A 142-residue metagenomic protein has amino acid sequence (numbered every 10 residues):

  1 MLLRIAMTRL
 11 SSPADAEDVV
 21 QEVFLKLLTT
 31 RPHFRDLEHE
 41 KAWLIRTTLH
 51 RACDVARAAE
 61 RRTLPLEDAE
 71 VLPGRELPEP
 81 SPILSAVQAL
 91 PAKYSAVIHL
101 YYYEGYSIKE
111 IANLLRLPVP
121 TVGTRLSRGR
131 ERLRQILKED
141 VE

Functional and structural regions predicted by a protein language model:
L2, A6, A16-L27, T47 (+3 more regions): Short, small-hydrophobic-rich alpha-helical interface motif
L3, F24, P91, S95 (+1 more regions): C-terminal flanking helix
L3-E22, P32-E38, V119, V141-E142: Short, charged helix-capping/linker segments at alpha-helix termini
T29, R35, R46-E67, E76 (+1 more regions): Arg/Lys-rich amphipathic alpha helix in sigma70-family domain 2
L49, C53, L115-E139: DNA-recognition helix of helix-turn-helix
P82-P91: Short amphipathic alpha-helical boundary/capping segments
V97-Y101: A short pre-motif secondary-structure segment
